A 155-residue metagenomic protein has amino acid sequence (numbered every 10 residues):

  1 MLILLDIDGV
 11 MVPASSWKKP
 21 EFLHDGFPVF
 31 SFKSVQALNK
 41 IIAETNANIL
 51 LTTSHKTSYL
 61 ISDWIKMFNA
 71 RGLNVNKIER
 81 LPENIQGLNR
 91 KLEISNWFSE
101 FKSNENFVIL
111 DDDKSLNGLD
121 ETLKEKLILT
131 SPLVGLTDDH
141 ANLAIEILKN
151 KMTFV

Functional and structural regions predicted by a protein language model:
M1-G87: Alpha-helical substrate-recognition element adjacent to the catalytic core
D63-V155: C-terminal cap/substrate-recognition subdomain and adjoining C-terminal extension of metal-dependent phosphatase-like
